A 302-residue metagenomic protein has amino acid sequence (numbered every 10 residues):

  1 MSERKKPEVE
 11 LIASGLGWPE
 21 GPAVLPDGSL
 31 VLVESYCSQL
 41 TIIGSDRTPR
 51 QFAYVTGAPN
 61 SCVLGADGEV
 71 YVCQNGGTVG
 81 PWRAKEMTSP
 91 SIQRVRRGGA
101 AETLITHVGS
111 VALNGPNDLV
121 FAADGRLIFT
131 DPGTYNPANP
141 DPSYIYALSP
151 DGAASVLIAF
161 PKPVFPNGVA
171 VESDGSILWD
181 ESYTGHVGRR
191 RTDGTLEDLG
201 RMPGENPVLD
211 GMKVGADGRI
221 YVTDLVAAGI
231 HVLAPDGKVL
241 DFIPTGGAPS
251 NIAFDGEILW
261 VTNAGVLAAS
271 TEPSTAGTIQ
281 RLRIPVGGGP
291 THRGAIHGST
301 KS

Functional and structural regions predicted by a protein language model:
M1-P7, C37, N139: Blade/loop signatures of beta-propeller domains
E8, A13-D27, V55-P81, V108-L127 (+8 more regions): Beta-rich, blade/repeat-based domains predominating in secreted/periplasmic proteins but also intracellular
S29-A53: Beta-propeller domains
S35-Y36, T78-P90, N136-S143, S182-T184 (+2 more regions): Short, solvent-exposed loop/turn segments at conserved positions within beta-propeller repeat blades
Q39-T41, P90-Q93, S143-Y146, H186-G188 (+2 more regions): A short loop-to-beta-strand structural motif that recurs across blades of beta-propeller domains
I43-T48, V95-A100, L148-A153, R191-T195 (+2 more regions): Short loop/turn segments that connect beta-strands within beta-propeller blades
R50-Y54, E102-T106, V156-A159, E197-R201 (+2 more regions): Beta-propeller fold detector
E86-R126, T130-T134: Asp-box/WD-like beta-propeller blade repeats and closely related beta-sheet repeat scaffolds
